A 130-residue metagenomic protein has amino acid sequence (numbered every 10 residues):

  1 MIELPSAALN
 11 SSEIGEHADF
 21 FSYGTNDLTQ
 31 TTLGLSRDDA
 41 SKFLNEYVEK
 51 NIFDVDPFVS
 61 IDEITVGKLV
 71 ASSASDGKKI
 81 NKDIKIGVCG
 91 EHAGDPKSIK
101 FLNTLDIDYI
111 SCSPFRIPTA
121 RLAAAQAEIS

Functional and structural regions predicted by a protein language model:
M1-S130: Conserved alpha/beta-domain cores
